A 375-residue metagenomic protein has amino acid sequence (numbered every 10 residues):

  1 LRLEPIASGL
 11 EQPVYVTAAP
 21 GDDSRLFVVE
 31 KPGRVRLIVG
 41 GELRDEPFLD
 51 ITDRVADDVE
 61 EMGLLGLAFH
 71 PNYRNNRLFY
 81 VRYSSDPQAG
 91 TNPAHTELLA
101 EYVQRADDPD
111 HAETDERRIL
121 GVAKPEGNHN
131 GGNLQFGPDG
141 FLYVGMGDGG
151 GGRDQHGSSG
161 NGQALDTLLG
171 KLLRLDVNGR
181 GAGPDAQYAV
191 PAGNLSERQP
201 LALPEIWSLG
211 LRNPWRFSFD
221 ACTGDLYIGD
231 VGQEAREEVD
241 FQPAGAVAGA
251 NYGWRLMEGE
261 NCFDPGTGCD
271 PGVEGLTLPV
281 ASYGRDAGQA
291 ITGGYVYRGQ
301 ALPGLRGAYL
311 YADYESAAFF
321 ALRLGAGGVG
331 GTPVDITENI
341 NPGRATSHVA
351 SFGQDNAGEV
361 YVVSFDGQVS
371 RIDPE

Functional and structural regions predicted by a protein language model:
L1-G152, R216-R236, A287-G327, D355-D373: Acidic, Gly/Ser/Thr-rich repeat motifs that build Ca2+-stabilized beta-propeller blades
R2-P5, A56, N161, L203 (+1 more regions): Generic anion/oxyanion-binding catalytic loop in active/binding sites
I6, F48, I119, W207 (+3 more regions): Hydrophobic residues at beta-strand termini and immediately following loops that shape nucleotide-binding pockets
V14, H348-S351: Repeated scaffold domains used in trafficking and secretory/extracellular systems, primarily beta-propellers
V29-P32, M62-L64, N72-R74, D86-P87 (+2 more regions): Beta-propeller domain segments
G331-S347: Extracellular carbohydrate recognition and processing domains and analogous Trp-centered ligand-binding platforms
